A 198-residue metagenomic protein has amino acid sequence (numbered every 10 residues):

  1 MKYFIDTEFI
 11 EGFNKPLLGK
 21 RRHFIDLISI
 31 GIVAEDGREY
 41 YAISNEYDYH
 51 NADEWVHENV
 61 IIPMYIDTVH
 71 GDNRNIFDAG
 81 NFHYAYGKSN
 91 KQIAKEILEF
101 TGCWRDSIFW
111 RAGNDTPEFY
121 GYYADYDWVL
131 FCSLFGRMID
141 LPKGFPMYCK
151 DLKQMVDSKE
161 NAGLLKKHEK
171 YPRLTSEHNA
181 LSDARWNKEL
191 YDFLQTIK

Functional and structural regions predicted by a protein language model:
Y3, E8-F119: Conserved non-catalytic scaffold segment of RNase H-like nuclease domains
E8-I10, G31, Y123-A124, K153 (+1 more regions): Anionic group-transfer/hydrolysis microenvironments
G19, D140-K143, E169-S176: Short helix/strand-bridging catalytic loops that position acidic/His residues to coordinate divalent metals and engage
K91, K95, W128-V129, K150-K153 (+1 more regions): Non-catalytic, well-ordered alpha-helical scaffold segments
E96-C103, V129, S133, D157 (+2 more regions): Residue-level signal for well-ordered alpha-helical scaffold segments within enzymatic catalytic domains
R105, D125-M147: Substrate-recognition/cap helix-loop segment adjacent to the acidic, metal-dependent catalytic center of Asp-based
E118-A124, V129-L130, L164-K198: Acidic, Mg2+-coordinating catalytic module of metal-dependent nucleases/exonucleases that use a two-metal-ion mechanism
K143-L165: Short, flexible loop segments at boundaries between secondary-structure elements
